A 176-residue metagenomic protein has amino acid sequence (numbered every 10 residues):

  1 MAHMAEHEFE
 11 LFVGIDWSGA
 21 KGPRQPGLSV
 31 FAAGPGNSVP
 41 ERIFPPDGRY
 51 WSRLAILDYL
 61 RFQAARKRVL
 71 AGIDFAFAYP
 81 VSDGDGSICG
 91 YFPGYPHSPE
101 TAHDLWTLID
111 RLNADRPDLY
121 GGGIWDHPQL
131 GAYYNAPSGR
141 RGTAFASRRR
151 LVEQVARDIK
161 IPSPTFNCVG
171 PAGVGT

Functional and structural regions predicted by a protein language model:
A2-V13, W17-T176: RNase H-like (RuvC/DEDD) metal-dependent nuclease/polynucleotide-processing core
